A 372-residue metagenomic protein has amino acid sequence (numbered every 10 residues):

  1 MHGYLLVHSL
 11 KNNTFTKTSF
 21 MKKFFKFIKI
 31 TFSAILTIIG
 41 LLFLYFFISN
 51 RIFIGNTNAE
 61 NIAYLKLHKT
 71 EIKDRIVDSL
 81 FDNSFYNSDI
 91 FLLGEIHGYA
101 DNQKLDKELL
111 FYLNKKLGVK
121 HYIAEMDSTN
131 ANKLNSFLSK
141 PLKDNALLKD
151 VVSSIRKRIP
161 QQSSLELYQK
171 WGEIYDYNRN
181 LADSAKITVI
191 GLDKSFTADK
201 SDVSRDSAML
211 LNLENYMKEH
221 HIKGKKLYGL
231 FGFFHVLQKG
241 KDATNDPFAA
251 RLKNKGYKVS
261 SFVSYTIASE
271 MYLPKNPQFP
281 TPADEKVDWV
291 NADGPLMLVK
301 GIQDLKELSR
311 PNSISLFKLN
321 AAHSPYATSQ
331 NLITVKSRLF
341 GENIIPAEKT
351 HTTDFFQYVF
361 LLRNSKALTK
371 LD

Functional and structural regions predicted by a protein language model:
L5, S9-L10: Short hydrophobic targeting helices and cationic amphipathic motifs that mediate membrane/organellar targeting
K11-N12, T16, I38, L42: N-terminal processing/targeting junctions
F24-D372: Compositional signal for N-terminal targeting/processing segments
